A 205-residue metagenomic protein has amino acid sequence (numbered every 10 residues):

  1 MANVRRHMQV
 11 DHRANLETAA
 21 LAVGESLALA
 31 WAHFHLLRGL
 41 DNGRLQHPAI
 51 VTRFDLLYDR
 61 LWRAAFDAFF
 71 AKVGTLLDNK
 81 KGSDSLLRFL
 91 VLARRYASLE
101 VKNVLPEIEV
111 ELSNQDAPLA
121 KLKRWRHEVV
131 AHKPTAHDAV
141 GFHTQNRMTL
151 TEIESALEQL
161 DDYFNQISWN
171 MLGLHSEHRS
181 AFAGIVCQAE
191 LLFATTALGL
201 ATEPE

Functional and structural regions predicted by a protein language model:
M1-P118, H143-E205: Amphipathic alpha-helical interface segments
L112-V140: Histidine-centered, metal-coordinating catalytic motifs and their short helical/loop contexts
